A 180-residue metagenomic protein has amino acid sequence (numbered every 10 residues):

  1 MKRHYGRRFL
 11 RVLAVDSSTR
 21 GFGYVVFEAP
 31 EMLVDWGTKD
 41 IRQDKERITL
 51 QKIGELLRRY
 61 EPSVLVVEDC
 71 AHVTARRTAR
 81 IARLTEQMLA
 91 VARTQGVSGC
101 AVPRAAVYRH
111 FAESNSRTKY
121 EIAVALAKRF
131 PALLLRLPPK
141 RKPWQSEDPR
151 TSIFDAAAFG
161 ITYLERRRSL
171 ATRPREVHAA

Functional and structural regions predicted by a protein language model:
M1-A180: Phosphate- and other anionic-substrate recognition elements at nucleic-acid/protein interfaces
